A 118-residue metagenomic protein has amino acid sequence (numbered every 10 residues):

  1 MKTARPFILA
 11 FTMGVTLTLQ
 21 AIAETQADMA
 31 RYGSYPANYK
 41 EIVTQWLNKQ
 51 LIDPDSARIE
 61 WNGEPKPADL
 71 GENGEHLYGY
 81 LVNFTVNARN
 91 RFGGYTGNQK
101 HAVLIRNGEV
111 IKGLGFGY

Functional and structural regions predicted by a protein language model:
M1-F11: Bacterial N-terminal signal peptides that target proteins for export
R5, T18-Q20: Serine/threonine-rich, low-complexity intrinsically disordered segments
A10-T18: Bacterial N-terminal signal peptides
I22-Y118: Cystatin/cathelin-like cysteine-protease inhibitor module
